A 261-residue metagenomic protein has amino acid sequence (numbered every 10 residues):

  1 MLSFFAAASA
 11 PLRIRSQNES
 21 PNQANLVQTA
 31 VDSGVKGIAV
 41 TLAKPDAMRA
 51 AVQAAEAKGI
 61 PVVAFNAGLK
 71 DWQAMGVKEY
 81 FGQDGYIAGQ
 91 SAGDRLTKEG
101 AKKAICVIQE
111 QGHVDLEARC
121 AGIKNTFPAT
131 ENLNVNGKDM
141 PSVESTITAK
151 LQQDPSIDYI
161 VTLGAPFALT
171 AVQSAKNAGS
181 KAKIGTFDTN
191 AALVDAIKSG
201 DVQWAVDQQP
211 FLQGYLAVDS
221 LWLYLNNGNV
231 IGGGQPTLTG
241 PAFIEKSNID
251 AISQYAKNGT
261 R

Functional and structural regions predicted by a protein language model:
M1-A7, A88-A92, V114-N132, T146 (+2 more regions): Short, solvent-exposed amphipathic alpha-helices that sit in or adjacent to ligand/effector-binding or catalytic
M1-V27, V35, T41-D46, V107-A118 (+1 more regions): Extracytoplasmic "Venus flytrap"
F5-Q17, I105-C106, I123-P141: Short beta-strand elements in bilobed, periplasmic/extracellular small-molecule ligand-binding domains
Q17-N18, K44-A47, G68-W72, Y86 (+5 more regions): Solvent-exposed loop/turn segments at secondary-structure junctions within structured extracellular/periplasmic domains
Q23, Y80-A104, S142-E144, N190-L193 (+1 more regions): Hydrophobic alpha-helical segments within soluble ligand-binding/sensing domains
Q28, D32, V40-E56, I123 (+1 more regions): Hydrophobic alpha-helical
A50-I87, N190-K198, V202-Q203, A251-S253: Flexible loop/hinge segments that line or gate small-molecule binding clefts
T126-F127, L212, L216-R261: Hinge/cleft segment of the Venus flytrap/periplasmic-binding protein
